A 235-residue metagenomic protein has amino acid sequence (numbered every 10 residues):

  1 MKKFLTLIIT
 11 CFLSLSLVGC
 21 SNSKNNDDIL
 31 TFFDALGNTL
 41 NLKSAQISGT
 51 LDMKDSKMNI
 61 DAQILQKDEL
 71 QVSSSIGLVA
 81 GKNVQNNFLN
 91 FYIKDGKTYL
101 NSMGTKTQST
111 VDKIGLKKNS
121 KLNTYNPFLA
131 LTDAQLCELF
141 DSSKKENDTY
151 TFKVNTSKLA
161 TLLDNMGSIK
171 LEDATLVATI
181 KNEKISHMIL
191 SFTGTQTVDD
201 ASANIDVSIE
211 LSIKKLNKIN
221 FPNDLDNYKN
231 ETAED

Functional and structural regions predicted by a protein language model:
M1-G19: Sec-dependent bacterial lipoprotein signal peptides
S14-E69, K215, N220-D235: N-terminal leader/targeting segments and the immediate start of mature chains
F33-N38, I60-D68, L89-F91, D95-T98 (+2 more regions): Extended lipid/amphipathic-ligand handling interfaces
G49-S56, G77-V79, G96, M103-T105 (+2 more regions): Hydrophobic lipid-interacting interfaces of membrane-associated proteins
D55-D61, N83-F88, K170-T175, N204-S208: Short, surface-exposed coil-to-beta transition loops
Q63-Y125: An acidic-aromatic
S102-T161, S168: Flexible, processing/modification-adjacent segments and terminal tails in exported/periplasmic/extracellular proteins
D148-D226: Gly/Pro-enriched, hydrophobic low-complexity segments that function as extracytoplasmic propeptides/linkers
